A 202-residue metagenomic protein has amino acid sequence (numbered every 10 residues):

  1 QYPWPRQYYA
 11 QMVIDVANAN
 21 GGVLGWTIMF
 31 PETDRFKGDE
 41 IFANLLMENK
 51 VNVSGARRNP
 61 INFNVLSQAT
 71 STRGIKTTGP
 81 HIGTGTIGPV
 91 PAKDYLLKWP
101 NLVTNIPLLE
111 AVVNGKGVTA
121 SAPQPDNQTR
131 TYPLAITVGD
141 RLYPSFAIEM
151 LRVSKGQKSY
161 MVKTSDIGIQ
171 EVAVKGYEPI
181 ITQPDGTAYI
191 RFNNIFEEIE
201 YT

Functional and structural regions predicted by a protein language model:
Q1-Y189, N193-F196, E200: Non-transmembrane functional regions of envelope-associated proteins
